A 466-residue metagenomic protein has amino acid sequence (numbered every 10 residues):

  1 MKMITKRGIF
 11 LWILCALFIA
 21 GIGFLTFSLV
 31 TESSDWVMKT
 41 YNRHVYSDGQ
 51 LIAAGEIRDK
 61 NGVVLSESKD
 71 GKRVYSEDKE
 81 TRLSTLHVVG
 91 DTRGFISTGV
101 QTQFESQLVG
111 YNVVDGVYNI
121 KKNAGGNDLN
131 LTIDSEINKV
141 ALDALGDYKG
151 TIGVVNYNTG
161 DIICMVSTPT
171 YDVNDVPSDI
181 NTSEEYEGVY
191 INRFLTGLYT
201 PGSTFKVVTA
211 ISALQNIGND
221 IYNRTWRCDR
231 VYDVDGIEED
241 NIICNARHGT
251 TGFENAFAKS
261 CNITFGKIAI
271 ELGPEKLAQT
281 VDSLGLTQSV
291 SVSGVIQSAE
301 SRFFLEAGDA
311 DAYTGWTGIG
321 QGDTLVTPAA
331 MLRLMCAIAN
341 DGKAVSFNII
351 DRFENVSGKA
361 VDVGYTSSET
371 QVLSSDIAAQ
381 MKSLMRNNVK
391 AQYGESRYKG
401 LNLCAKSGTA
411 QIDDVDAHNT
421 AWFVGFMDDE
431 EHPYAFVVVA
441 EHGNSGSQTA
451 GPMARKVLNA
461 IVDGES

Functional and structural regions predicted by a protein language model:
M1-I180, V189, L198, S203 (+5 more regions): Periplasmic/cell-envelope proteins involved in peptidoglycan metabolism and beta-lactam response
N61, N158-G202, V208-H442: Beta-lactam-recognizing serine transpeptidase/beta-lactamase-like catalytic domain environment
